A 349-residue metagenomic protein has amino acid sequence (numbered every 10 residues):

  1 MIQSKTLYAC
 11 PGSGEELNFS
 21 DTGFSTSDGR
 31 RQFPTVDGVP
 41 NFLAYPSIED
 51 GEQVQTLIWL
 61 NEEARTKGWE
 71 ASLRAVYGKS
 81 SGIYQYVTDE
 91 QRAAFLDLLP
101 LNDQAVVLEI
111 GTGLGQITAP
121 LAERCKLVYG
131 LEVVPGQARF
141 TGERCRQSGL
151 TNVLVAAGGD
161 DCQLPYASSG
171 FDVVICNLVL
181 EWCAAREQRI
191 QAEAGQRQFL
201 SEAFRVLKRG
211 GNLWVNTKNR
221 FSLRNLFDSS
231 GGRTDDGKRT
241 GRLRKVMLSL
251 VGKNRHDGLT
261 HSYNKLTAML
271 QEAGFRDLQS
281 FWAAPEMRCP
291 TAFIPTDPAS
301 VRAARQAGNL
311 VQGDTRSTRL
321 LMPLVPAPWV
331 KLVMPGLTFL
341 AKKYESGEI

Functional and structural regions predicted by a protein language model:
S4-T6, E16-V76: N-terminal, positively charged/glycine-rich alpha-helical extensions of SAM-dependent methyltransferases
G82-A105: Conserved alpha-helix/loop element of class I SAM-dependent methyltransferases that forms part of the SAM/SAH-binding
Q116, P120-C162: Class I SAM-dependent methyltransferase SAM/SAH-binding core
C162-V174: A short acidic, Gly/Pro-enriched loop at the edge of an enzyme's catalytic core that lines a small-molecule cofactor
E193-N212: A short glycine-rich, Lys/Arg-flanked "PGG" loop and its adjoining helix->strand segment in the class I
W214-T240: Conserved class I S-adenosyl-L-methionine
D257-G274, S280: Short alpha-helix
Q279-E348: A C-terminal cap/extension of S-adenosyl-L-methionine-dependent methyltransferases that defines the acceptor-substrate
